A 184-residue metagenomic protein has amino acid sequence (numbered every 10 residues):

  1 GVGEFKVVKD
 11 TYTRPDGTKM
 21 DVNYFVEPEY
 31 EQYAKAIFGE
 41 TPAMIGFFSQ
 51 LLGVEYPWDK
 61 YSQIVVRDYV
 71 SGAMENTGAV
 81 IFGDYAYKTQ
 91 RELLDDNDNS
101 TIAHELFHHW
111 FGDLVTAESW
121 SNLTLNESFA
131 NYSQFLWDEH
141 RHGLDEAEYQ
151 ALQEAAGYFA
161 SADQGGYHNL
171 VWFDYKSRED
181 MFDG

Functional and structural regions predicted by a protein language model:
G1-A103, Y132, L144, G157: Hydrophobic helix-coil surface modules that form long, contiguous segments used for peptide/substrate interaction
D16-D21, A79, H104-H109, A160-K176: Active-site-adjacent bridging/hinge elements
A34-F38, S119-E127, E179-G184: Active-site metal-coordination segments of metallo-dependent hydrolases
M44, Q63-V66, L114, D163 (+1 more regions): Active-site and adjacent substrate-binding regions of carbohydrate-active enzymes
V66-D68, Y85, G112, T116 (+2 more regions): An acidic- and aromatic-residue-enriched active-site/binding cleft used to recognize and process polar
A73, E127-G184: Acidic/His/Gly-enriched intrinsically disordered linker/tail segments that often contain short helix/coil "MoRF-like"
N97-W110, T124: Short alpha-helical catalytic segment bearing the HExxH-like zincin motif of zinc-dependent metalloproteases
L106-S121, L136, H140: Catalytic Zn2+-binding segment of zinc metalloproteases
